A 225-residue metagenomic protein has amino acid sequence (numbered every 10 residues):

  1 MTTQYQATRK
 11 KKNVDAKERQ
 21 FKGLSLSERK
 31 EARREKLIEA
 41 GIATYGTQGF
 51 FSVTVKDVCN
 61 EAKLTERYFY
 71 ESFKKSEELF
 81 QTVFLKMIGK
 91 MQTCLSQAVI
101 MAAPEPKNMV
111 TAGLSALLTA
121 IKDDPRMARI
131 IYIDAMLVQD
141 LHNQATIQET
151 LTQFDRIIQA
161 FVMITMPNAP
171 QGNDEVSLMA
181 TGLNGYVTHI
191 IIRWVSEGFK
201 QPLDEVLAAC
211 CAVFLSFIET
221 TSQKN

Functional and structural regions predicted by a protein language model:
M1-Q20, T119, D123, Q159-I164 (+3 more regions): C-terminal peripheral helix-coil segments that are non-catalytic and often amphipathic
K17-L26, K30: Basic DNA-binding region of bZIP-type proteins
K30-G41, V58, V83-L95: Generic hydrophobic, amphipathic alpha-helix propensity
R33, S76, V83, M87 (+8 more regions): Hydrophobic/aromatic residues within well-ordered alpha-helical segments
K36, T44-E78, T82: Helix-turn-helix
T82, Q97-D123: Hydrophobic alpha-helical connector segments
G89, T93-S96, L141-P167, D174-G185 (+3 more regions): Amphipathic alpha-helical packing segments from all-alpha helical-bundle domains
K122-L141, Q159-V162, H189-R193: Amphipathic alpha-helical segments used for helix-helix packing
